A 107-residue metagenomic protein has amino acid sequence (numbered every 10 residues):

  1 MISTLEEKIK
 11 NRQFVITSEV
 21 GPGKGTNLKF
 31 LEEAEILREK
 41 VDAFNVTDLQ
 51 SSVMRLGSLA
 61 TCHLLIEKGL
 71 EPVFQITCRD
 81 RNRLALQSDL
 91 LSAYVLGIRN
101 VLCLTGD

Functional and structural regions predicted by a protein language model:
M1-G21: N-terminal amphipathic alpha-helix/helix-capping segment at the start of soluble metabolic enzymes
E6-K10, R38, C62-E67, Y94: Surface-exposed amphipathic alpha-helices with a cationic face
I16-V20, F44-V46, P72-I76, V101-C103: Hydrophobic faces of well-ordered beta-strands that scaffold small-molecule active sites in alpha/beta enzyme cores
V20-K24, D48-V53, C78-D80, T105-D107: Active-site-proximal loop/turn and secondary-structure-junction residues that shape catalytic pockets, frequently
K24-L37, G57-S58, R83-L90: Short, acidic/polar
T26, R38, D42-L59: Glycine-rich, proline-tolerant flexible connector loops at the mouths of alpha/beta enzymes
S52-Q75: Alpha-helix-loop-beta-strand connector modules within alpha/beta enzyme cores
F74, C78, N82, L86-D107: A generic, well-ordered mixed alpha/beta core segment in the N-terminal half of proteins
